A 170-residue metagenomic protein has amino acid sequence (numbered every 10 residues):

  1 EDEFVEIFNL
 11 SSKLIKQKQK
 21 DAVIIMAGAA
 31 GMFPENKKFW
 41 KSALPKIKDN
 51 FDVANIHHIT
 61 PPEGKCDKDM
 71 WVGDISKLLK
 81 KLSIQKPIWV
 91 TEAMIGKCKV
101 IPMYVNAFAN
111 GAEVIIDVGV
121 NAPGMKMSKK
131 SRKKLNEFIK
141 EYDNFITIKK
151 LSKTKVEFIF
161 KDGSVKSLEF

Functional and structural regions predicted by a protein language model:
D2-I101, N110: Noncatalytic carbohydrate-binding groove/subsite architecture in carbohydrate-active enzymes
K97-F170: Aromatic- and carboxylate-lined catalytic core of secreted/periplasmic carbohydrate-active enzymes
